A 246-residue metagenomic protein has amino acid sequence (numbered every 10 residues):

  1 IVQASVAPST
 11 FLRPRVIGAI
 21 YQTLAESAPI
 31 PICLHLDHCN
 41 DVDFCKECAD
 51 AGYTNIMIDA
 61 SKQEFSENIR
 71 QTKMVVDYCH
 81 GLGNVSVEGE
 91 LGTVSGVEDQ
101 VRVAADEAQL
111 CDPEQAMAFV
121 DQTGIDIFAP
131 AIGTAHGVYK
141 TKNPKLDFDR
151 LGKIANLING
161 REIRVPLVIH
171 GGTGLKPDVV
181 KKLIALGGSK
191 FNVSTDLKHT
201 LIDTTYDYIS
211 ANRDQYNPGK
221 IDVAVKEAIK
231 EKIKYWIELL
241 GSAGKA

Functional and structural regions predicted by a protein language model:
I1-A7, R15-P29, H38-R164, P177-L186 (+4 more regions): Alpha/beta enzyme core
P14, I32, G219: Metallocofactor- and cofactor-centric catalytic cores in central/energy metabolism, strongly enriched
E90, I169-T173: Glycine-rich beta-strand-to-loop/alpha-helix junction loops that act as flexible
G172-K176, S189, D196-H199: Short Gly/Pro-enriched loop/turn and capping motifs at secondary-structure junctions
T195-Q215: Short glycine/proline-rich, acidic loop/turn segments that cap or connect secondary-structure elements
Y208-A246: Extended, intrinsically disordered, low-complexity segments
